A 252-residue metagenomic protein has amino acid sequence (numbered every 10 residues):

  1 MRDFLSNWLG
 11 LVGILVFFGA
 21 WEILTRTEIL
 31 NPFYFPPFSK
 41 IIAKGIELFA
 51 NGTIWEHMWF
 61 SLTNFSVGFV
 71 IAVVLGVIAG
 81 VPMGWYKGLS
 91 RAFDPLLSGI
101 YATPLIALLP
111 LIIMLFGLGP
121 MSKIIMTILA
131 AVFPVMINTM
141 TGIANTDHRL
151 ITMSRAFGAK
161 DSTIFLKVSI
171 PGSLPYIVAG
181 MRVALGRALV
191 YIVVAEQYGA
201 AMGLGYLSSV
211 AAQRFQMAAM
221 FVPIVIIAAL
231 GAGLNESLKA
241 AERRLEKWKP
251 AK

Functional and structural regions predicted by a protein language model:
D3, T27-V70: Periplasmic/extracellular loop-to-transmembrane helix junction in inner-membrane transport proteins
V12-A20, W55, W59-M83, L174 (+3 more regions): Hydrophobic alpha-helical transmembrane segments of multipass integral membrane proteins, especially permease/channel
E56-N64, M114-V135, V178, A219-I224: Loop-to-helix entry region at the N-terminal start of transmembrane alpha-helices in multi-pass membrane transporters
I78-I113, T127, I137-A144, T152: Cytoplasmic-entry segments and transmembrane alpha-helices of multi-pass inner-membrane transporters
K87, A144, P175, A179 (+1 more regions): C-terminal transmembrane helix and the adjacent membrane-cytosol boundary/short C-terminal tail of inner/organellar
I113-M114, I143, V190-I227, W248-K252: Glycine-rich helix-loop "coupling/hinge" segments at transmembrane-helix boundaries in multipass transporters
I125, L129, D161-V194, V222 (+1 more regions): Transmembrane alpha-helices
N138-G180, L204, S208: Short cytoplasmic-facing helical segments at TM-TM junctions of multi-pass membrane proteins
